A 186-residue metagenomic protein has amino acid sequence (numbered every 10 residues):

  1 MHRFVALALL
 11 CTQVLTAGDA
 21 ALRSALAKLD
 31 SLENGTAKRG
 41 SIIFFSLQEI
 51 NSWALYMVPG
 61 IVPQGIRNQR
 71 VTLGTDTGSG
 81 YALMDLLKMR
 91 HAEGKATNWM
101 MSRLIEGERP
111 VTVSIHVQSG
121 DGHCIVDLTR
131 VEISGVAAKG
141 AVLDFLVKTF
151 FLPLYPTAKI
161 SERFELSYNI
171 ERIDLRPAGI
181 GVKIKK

Functional and structural regions predicted by a protein language model:
F4-Q13: Sec-dependent N-terminal signal peptides
T16-K186: Extracellular/lumenal and peripheral-membrane lipid-interaction modules
